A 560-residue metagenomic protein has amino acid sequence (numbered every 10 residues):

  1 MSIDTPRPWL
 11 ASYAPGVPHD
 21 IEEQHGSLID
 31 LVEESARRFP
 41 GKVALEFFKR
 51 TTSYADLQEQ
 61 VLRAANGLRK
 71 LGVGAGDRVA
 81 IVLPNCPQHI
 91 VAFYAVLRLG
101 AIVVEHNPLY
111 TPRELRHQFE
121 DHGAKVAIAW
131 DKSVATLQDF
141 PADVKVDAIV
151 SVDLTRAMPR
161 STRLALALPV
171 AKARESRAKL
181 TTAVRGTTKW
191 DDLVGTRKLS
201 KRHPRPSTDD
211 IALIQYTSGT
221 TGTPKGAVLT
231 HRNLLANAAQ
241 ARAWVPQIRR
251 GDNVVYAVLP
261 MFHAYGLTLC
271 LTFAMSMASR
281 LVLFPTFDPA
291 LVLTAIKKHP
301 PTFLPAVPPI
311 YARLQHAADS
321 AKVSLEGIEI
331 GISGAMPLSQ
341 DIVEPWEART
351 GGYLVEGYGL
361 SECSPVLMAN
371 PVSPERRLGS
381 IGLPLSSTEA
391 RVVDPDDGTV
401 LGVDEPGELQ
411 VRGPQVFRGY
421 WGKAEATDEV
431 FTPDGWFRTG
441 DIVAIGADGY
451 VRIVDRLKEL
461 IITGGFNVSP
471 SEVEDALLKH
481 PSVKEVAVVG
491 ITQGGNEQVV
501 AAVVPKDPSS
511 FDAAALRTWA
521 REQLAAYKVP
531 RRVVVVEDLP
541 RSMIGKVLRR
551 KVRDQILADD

Functional and structural regions predicted by a protein language model:
D4-S12, I29-S53: AMP-dependent adenylate-forming
E22-Q24, G41-C86, I90-Y94, T111-R116: Conserved AMP-binding/adenylate-forming core of the ANL superfamily
L68-V73, R197-D209, I214-A257, M277-S279 (+1 more regions): Conserved adenylate-forming
K70-L71, R98-D192, D507-S509: Structural core segment of the AMP-binding/adenylate-forming
Y110, H117, A129-K132, G413 (+6 more regions): AMP-binding/adenylate-forming catalytic core of the ANL superfamily
L235-V254, F262-F303, A317-A318: Conserved AMP-binding/adenylation subdomain of ANL enzymes
P301-A306, Q315-R376, E389: Gly/Ser/Thr-rich phosphate-binding loop
L383-S387, T399-V430, V468: Conserved ATP/PPi-binding loop(s) of AMP-dependent carboxylate-activating enzymes
